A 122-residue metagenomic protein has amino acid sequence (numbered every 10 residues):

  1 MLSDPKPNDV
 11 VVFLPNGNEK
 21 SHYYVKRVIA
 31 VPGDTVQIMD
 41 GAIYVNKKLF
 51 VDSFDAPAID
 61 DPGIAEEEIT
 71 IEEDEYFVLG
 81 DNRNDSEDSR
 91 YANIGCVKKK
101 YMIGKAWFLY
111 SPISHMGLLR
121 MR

Functional and structural regions predicted by a protein language model:
M1-R122: Soluble "head" domains of membrane/secretory-pathway proteins
